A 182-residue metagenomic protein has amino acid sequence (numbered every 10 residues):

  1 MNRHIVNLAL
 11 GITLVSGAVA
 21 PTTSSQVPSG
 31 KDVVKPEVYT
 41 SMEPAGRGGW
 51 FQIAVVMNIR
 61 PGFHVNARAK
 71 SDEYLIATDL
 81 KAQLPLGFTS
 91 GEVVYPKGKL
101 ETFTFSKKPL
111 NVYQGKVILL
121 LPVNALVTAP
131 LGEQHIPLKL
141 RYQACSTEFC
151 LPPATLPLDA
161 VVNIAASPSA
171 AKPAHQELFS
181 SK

Functional and structural regions predicted by a protein language model:
M1-N7: Positively charged n-region of N-terminal signal peptides that target proteins for export
N7-G17: Bacterial N-terminal signal peptides
P21-K182: Extracellular/lumen-exposed scaffold segments
